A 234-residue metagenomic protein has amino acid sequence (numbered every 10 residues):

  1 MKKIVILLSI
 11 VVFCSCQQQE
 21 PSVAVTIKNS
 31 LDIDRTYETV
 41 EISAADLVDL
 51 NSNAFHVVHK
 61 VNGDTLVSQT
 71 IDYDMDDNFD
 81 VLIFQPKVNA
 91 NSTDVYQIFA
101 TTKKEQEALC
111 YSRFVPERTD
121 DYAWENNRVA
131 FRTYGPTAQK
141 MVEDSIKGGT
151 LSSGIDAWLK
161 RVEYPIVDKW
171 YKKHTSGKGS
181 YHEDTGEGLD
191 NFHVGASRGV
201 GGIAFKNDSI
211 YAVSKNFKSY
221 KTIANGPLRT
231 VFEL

Functional and structural regions predicted by a protein language model:
M1-I27: Bacterial Sec-dependent N-terminal signal peptides
C14-C16, R113-V115, Y122, K221-A224: Short boundary motifs at domain starts and secondary-structure transition points
Q19-R113, T119, S145-G148: Alpha-mannosidase-like glycoside hydrolase catalytic domains involved in N-glycan trimming, generalizing to other
H56-V57, A123, E233: Residue-level detector of beta-strand face positions
V81, R128, T230-L234: Short, hydrophobic/proline-enriched secondary-structure or compact coil segments at domain edges
F99-L189: Beta-strand-rich N-terminal accessory domains
D168-L234: Extended, loop-rich substrate-binding clefts of extracytoplasmic carbohydrate-active enzymes
